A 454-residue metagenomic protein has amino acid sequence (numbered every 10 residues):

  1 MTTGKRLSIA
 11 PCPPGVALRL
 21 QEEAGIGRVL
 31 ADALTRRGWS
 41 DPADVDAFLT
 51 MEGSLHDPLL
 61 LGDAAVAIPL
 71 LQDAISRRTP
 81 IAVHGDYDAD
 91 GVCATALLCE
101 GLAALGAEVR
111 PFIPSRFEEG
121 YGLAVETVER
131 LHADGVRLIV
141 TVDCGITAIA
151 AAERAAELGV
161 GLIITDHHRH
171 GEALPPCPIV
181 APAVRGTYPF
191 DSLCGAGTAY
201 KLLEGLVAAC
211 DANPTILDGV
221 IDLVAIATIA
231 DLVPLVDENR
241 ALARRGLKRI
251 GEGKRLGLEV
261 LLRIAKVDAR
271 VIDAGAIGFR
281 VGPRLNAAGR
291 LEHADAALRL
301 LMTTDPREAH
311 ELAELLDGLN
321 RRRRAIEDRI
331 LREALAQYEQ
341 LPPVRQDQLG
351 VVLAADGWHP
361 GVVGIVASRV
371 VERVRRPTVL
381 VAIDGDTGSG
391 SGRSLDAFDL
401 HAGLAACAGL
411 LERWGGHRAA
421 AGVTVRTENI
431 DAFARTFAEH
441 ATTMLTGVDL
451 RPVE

Functional and structural regions predicted by a protein language model:
T2, A10, P14, R19-R137 (+3 more regions): Hydrophobic helix-and-loop "lid/oligomerization" segment in the mid-to-C-terminal part of catalytic domains
K5: Catalytic domains of riboflavin
L131-D134, T141, G145-V233, N239 (+2 more regions): Conserved phosphate-handling catalytic cores of large alpha/beta enzymes
G447-D449: Short, structured loop/turn "capping" segments at alpha-beta junctions
R451-E454: Short, intrinsically disordered, charge-balanced linker/junction segments flanking boundaries in proteins
